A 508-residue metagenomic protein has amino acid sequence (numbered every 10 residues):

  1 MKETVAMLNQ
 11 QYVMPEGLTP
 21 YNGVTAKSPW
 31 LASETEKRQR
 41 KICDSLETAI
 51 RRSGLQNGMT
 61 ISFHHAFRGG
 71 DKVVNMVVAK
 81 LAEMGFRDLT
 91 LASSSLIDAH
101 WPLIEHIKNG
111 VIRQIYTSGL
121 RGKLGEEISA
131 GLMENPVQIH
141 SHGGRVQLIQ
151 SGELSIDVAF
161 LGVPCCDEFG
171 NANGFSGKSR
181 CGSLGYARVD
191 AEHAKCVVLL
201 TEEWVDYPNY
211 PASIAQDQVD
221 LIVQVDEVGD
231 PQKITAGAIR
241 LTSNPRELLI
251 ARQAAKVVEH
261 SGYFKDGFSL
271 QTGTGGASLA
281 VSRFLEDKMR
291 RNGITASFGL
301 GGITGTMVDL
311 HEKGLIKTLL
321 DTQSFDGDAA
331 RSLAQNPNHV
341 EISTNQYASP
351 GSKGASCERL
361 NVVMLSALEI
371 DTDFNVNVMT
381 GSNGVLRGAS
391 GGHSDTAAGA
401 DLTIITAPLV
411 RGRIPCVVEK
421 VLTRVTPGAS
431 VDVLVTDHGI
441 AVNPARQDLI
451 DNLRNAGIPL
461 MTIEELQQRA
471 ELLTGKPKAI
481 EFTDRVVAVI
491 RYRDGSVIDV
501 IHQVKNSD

Functional and structural regions predicted by a protein language model:
M1-D508: Conserved alpha/beta enzyme-core scaffold
